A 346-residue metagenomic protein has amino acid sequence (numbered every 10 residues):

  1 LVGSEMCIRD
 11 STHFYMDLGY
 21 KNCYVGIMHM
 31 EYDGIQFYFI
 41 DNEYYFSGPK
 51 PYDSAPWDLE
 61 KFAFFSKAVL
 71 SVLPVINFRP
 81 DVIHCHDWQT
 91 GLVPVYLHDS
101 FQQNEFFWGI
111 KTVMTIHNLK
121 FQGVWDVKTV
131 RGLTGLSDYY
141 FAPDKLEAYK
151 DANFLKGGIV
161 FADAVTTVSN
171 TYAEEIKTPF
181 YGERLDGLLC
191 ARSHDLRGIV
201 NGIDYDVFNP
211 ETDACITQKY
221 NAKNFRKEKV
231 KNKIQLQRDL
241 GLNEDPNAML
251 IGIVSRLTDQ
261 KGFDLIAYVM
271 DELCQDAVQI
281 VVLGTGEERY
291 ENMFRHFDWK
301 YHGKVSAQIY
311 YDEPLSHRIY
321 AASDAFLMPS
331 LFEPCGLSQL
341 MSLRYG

Functional and structural regions predicted by a protein language model:
S4-G346: Catalytic cores of nucleotide-sugar-dependent glycosyltransferases that transfer UDP/GDP/TDP-activated
